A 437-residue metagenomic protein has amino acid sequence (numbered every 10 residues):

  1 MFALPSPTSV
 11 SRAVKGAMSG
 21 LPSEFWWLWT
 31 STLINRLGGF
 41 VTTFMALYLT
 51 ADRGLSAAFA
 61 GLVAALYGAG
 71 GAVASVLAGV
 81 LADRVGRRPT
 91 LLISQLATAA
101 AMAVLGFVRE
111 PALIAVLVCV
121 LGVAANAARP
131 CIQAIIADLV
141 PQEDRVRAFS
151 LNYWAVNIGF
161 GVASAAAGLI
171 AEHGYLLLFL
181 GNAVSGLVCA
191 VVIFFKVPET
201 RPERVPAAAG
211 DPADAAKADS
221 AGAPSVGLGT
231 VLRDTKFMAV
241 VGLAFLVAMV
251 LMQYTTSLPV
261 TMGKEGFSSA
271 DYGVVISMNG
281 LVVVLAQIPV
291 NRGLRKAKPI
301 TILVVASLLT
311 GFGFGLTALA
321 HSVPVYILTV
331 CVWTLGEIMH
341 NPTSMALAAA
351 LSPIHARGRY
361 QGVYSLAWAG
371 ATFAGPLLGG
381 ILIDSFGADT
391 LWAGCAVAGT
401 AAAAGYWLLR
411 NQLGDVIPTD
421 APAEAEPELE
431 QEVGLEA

Functional and structural regions predicted by a protein language model:
F2-P22, P198-G242, E424-G434: Juxtamembrane intracellular "pre-TM" segments in multi-pass secondary transporters
M18-G68, M238-V275: Helix-loop boundary and gating motifs at the non-cytosolic
F40, G68-V76, F160-G161, G280-I288 (+1 more regions): Residue-level signature of mid-helix packing/kink "hotspots" within the transmembrane helices of 12-pass Major
A74-G86, A171, A286-P299, I383: Helix-to-loop junctions at the C-terminal end of transmembrane segments in multipass secondary transporters
P89-A103, T301-G315: Structural signature of the two symmetry-related core transmembrane helices
G106-L117, A318-T329: Helix-loop junctions at membrane interfaces in 12-TM secondary transporters
V118-I158: Cytoplasmic helix-loop-helix junction between adjacent transmembrane helices in 12-TM secondary transporters
A171-V184, I381-G399: A membrane-interface helix-boundary motif in multi-pass transporters
